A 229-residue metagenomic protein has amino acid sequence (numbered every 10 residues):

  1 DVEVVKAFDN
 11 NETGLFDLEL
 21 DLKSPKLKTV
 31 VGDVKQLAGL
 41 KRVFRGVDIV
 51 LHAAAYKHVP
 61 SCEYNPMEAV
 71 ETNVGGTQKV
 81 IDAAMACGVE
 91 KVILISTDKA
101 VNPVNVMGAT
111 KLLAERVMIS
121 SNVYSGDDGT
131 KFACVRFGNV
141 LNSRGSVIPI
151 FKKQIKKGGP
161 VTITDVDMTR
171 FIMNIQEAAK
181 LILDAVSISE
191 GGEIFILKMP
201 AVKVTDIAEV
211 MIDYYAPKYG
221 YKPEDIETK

Functional and structural regions predicted by a protein language model:
V2-G14: Conserved glycine-rich Rossmann-like NAD(P)H-binding loop of the short-chain dehydrogenase/reductase
D9, V30-V31, E71, D165: Conserved residues in the N-terminal Rossmann fold of short-chain dehydrogenase/reductase
L20-I49: Conserved Rossmann-fold cofactor-binding substructure of NAD(P)-dependent oxidoreductases
T29, A69, V92, F132-V135: Hydrophobic/aromatic anchor residues within beta-strands of the central parallel beta-sheet of Rossmann-like
I49-H52, Y56-R116, S120: Conserved Rossmann-fold NAD(P)-dependent oxidoreductase catalytic core, especially the SDR/UDP-sugar
C62, D127, I150-M173, E177-V204: A conserved pocket-lining segment of Rossmann-fold NAD(P)-dependent short-chain dehydrogenase/reductase
V106, L112, D128, V140-P149 (+3 more regions): Glycine/proline-rich active-site loop of Rossmann-fold NAD(P)-dependent oxidoreductases
I188-K229: Mid/C-terminal beta-alpha module of Rossmann-like enzyme folds, strongest in SDR-family dehydrogenases/epimerases
